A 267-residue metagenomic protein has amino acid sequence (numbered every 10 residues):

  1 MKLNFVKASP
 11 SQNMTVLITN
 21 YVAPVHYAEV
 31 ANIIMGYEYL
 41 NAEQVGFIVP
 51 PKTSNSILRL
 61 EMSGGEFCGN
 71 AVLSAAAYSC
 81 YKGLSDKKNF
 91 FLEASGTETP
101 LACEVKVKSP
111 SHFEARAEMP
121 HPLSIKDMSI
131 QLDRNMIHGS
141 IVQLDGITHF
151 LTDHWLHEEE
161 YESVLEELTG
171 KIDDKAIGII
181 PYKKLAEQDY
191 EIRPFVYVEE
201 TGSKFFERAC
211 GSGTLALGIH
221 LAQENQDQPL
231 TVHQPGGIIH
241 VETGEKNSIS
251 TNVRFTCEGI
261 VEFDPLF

Functional and structural regions predicted by a protein language model:
M1-F113, Q143, T148-F267: A glycine-rich beta-to-alpha transition motif near the start of alpha/beta enzyme domains, typified by
N89-F91, E118, I137: Peripheral, non-catalytic segments of secretory and membrane proteins
E114-P120: Membrane helix-loop-helix hairpins that form the core translocation module of multi-pass transporters
H121-S140, E159-E166: Active-site glycine-rich loop that binds ribose-phosphate moieties when present
